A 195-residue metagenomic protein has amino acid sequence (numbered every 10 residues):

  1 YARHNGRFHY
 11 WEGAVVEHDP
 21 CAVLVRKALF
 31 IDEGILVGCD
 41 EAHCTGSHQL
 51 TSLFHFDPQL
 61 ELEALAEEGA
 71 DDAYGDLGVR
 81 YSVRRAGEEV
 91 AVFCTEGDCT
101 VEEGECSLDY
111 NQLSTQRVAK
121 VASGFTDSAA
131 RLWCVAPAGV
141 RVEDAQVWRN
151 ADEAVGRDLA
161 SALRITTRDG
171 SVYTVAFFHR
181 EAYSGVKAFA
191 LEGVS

Functional and structural regions predicted by a protein language model:
Y1-S195: CBM-like, beta-strand-rich accessory domains located in the C-terminal region of large, secreted polysaccharide-active
